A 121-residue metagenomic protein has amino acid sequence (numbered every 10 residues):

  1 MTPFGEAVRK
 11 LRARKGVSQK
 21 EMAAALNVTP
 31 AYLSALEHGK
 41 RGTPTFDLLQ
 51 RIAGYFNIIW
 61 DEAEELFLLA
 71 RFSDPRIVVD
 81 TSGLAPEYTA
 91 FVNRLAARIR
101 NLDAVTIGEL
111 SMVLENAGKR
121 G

Functional and structural regions predicted by a protein language model:
M1-R14, R98, E109: A short, Lys/Arg-rich alpha-helix, primarily the initiator
V8, R12, M22-A23, L33-L36: Conserved hydrophobic/aromatic packing and binding residues within compact polymer-binding modules
N27-T43, R51: Recognition helix of helix-turn-helix/homeodomain-like DNA-binding domains that insert into the DNA major groove
D47-E65: DNA major-groove recognition helix of helix-turn-helix/homeodomain DNA-binding modules
E64-A97: Short, charged recognition helix plus adjacent turn of helix-turn-helix-like nucleic-acid-binding domains
R100-G121: Mid-protein regulatory/catalytic core that forms ligand/cofactor-binding pockets and protein-protein interaction
